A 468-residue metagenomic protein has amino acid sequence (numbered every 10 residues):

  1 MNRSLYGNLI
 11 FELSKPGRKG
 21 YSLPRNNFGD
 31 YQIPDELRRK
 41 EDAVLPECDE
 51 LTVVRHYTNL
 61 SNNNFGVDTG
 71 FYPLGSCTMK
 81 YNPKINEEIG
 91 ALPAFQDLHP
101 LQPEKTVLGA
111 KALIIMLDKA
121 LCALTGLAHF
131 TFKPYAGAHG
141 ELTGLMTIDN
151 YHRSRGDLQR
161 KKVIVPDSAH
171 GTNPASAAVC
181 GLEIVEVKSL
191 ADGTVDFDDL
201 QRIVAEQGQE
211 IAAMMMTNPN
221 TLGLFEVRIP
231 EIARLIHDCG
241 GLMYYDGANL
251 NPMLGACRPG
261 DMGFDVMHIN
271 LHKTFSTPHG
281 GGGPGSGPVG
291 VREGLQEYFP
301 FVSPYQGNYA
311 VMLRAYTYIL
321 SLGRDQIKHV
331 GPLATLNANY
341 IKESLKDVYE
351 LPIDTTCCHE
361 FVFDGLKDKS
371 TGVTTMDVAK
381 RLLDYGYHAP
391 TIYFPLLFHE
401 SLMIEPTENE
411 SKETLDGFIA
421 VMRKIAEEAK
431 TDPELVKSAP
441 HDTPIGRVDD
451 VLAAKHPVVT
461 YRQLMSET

Functional and structural regions predicted by a protein language model:
M1-A128, R153, F197, C257 (+1 more regions): Non-catalytic terminal extensions of PLP-dependent enzymes
F65-N86, K133-G144, F275-G290, N308-V311 (+1 more regions): Conserved phosphate/anionic-ligand binding catalytic regions in large, soluble enzymes, centered on
T106-L113, F132-G140, V165-T172, S176 (+10 more regions): Secondary-structure capping and boundary motifs in well-ordered enzyme cores
G109, H139-P300, G372-V373, E400: Conserved PLP-enzyme active-site core in the AAT-like
I115-K119, T125-A128, K133-G144, I148: Long, K/E/R/D-enriched contiguous segments that form extended
T131, V185-V187, P390: General small-molecule cofactor/ligand-binding pocket signal
P134, S189, M216-P219, F363-G365 (+1 more regions): Short glycine-centered, acidic/aromatic-flanked micro-motifs in structured strand/loop junctions that mark active-site
P284-K342: Mobile "lid/hinge" segments at catalytic clefts and subdomain interfaces of large enzymes
